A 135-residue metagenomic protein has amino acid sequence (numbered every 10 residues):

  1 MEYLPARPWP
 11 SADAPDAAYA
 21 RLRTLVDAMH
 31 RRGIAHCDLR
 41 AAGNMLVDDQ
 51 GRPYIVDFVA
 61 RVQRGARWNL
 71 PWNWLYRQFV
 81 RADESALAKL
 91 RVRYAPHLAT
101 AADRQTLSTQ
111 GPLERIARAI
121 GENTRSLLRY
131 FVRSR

Functional and structural regions predicted by a protein language model:
M1-R21: Conserved structural core of kinase catalytic domains
L4, A42, V59: Histidine- and/or cysteine-centered catalytic micro-motif in compact active-site loops
P5, R31, V92-P96: Residues at helix-coil transition
A12, D38, T100-D103: Short, hydrophobic secondary-structure boundary micro-motifs
R31-L46: Catalytic-loop of the protein kinase fold
D48, R52-S134: C-lobe/activation-segment region of protein kinase-like
